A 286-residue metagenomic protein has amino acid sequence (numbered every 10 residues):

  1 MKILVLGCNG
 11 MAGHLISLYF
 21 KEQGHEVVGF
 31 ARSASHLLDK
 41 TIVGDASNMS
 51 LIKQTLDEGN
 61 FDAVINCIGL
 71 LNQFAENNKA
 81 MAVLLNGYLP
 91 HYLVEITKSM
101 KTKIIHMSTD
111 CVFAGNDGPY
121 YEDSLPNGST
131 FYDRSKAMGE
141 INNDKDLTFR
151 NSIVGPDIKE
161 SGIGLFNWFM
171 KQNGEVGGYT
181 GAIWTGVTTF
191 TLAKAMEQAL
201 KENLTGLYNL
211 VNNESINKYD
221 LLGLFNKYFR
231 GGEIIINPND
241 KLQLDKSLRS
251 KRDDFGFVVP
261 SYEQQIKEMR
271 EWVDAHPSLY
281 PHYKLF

Functional and structural regions predicted by a protein language model:
I3-Q23: N-terminal Rossmann NAD(P)H-binding glycine-rich loop of SDR-like oxidoreductase domains
A34-N48: Rossmann-fold cofactor-recognition segment
G44-G87: NAD(P)H-binding glycine-rich loop region in Rossmannoid oxidoreductase-like domains and their noncatalytic homologs
N77, M81-Y92, P126, T130 (+1 more regions): Glycine-rich NAD(P)-binding loop of the Rossmann-fold in SDR/ketoreductase-type enzymes
H91-N127: Conserved Rossmann-fold NAD(P)-dependent oxidoreductase catalytic core, especially the SDR/UDP-sugar
S129, I141-T191: NAD(P)-dependent short-chain dehydrogenase/reductase
A193-D245, P277-F286: Mid/C-terminal beta-alpha module of Rossmann-like enzyme folds, strongest in SDR-family dehydrogenases/epimerases
P260-F286: Amphipathic terminal alpha-helices
